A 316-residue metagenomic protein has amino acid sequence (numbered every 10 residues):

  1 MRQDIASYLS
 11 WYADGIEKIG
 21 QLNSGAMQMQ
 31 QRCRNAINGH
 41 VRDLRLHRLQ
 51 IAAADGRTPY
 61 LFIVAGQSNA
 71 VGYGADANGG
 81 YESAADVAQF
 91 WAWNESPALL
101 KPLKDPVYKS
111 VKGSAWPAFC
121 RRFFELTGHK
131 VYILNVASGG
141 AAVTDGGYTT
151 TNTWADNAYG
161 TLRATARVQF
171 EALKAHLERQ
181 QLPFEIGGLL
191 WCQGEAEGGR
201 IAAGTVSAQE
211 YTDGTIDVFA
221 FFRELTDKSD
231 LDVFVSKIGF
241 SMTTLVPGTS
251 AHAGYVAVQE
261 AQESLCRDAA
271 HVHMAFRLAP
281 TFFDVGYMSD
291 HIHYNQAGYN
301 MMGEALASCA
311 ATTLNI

Functional and structural regions predicted by a protein language model:
M1-H47: N-terminal low-complexity, intrinsically disordered "leader/linker" segments enriched in small/polar and basic residues
A26, R32-I316: Cell-envelope and extracellular/periplasmic
